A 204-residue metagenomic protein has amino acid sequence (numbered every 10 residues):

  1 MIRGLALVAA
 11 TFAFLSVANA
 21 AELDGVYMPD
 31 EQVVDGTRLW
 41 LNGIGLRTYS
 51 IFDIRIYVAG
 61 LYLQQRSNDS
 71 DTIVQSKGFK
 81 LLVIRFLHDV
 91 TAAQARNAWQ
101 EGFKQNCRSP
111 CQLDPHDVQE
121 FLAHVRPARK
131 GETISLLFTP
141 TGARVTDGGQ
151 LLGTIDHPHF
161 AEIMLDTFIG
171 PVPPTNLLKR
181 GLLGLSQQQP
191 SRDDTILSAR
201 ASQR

Functional and structural regions predicted by a protein language model:
M1-A6: Bacterial N-terminal signal peptides that target proteins for export
L15: Cell-wall glycan-active module
N19-R204: Terminal leader/tail segments of proteins
